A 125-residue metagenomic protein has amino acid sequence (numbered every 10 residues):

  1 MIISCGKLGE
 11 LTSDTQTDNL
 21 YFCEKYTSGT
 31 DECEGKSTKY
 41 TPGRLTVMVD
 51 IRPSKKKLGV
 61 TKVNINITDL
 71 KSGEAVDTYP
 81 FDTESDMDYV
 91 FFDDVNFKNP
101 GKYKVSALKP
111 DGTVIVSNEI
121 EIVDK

Functional and structural regions predicted by a protein language model:
I2-S4: C-terminal motif of bacterial Sec signal peptides marking the signal peptidase cleavage site
L8-N99, K104-D124: Contiguous segments within soluble domain cores/interaction surfaces
